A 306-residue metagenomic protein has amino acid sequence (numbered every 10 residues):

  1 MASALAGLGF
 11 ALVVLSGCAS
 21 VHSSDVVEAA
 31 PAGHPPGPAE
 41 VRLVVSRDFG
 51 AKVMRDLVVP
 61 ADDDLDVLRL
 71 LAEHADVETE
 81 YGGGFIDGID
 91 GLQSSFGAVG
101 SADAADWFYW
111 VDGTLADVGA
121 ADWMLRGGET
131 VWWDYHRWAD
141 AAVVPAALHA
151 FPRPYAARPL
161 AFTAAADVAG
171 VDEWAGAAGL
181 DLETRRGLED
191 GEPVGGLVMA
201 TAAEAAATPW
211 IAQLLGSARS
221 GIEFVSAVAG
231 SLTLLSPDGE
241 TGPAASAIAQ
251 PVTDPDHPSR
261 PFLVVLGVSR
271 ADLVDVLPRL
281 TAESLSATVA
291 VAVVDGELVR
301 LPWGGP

Functional and structural regions predicted by a protein language model:
M1-L8: Bacterial N-terminal signal peptides that target proteins for export
V14-G17: C-terminal motif of bacterial Sec signal peptides marking the signal peptidase cleavage site
A19-H22: Bacterial signal peptide processing site
G33-L57, A147-A156: Eukaryote-biased recognition of intrinsically disordered, low-complexity regulatory segments
V41, F49-E78: OB-fold ssDNA-binding interfaces and closely related basic DNA-contact patches used across DNA replication/repair
K52-A61, D117-A121, L160-V168, P261-L263: Second-shell loop/turn segments in exported
L68-V118, D122-W123: Hydrophobic, secondary-structure "cap" segments at the distal end of domains
L125-P306: Solvent-exposed alpha-helical segments and adjacent loops that form catalytic or protein-interaction surfaces
